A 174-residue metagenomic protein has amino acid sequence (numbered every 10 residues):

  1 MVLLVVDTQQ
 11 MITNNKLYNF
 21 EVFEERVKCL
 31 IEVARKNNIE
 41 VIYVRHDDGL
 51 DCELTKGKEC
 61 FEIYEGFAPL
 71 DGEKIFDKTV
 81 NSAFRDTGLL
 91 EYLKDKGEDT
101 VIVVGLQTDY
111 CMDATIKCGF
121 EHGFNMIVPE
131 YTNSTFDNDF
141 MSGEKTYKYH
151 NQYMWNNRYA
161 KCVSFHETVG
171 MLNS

Functional and structural regions predicted by a protein language model:
M1-D7: Short coil-to-beta-strand
V2, C29, R35, L54-S174: Active-site-adjacent betaalpha module
T8, H46, Y131: Active-site loop/turn elements of alpha/beta-hydrolase fold enzymes, especially the short glycine-/histidine-rich
Q9-N15: Short acidic, Gly/Ser-rich segments with clustered Asp/Glu that frequently serve as metal-coordination loops in enzyme
N15-L17, E53-T55: Short, glycine/acidic-enriched capping/hinge loops at junctions between secondary-structure elements
K16-Y43, D47: A short alpha/beta connector and helix-capping loop motif
D48-C52: Glycine-rich, proline-tolerant flexible connector loops at the mouths of alpha/beta enzymes
